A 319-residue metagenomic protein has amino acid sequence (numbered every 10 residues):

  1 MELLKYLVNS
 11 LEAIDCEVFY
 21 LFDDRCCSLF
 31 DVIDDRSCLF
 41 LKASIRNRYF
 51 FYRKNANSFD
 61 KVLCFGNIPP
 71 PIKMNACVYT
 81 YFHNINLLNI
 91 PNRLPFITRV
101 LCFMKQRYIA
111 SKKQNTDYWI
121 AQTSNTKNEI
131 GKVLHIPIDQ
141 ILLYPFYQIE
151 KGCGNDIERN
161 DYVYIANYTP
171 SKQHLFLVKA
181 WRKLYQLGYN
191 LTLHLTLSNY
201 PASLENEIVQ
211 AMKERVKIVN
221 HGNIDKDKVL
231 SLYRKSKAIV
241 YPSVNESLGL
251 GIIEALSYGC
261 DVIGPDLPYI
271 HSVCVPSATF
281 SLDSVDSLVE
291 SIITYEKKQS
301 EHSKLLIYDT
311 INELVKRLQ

Functional and structural regions predicted by a protein language model:
L4, S10, I14-P69: Active-site donor-binding segments of glycosyltransferases and PAPS-dependent sulfotransferases
Y20-C26, T192-N206, G222-N223: Glycosyltransferase donor-sugar binding loop
R36, N206-L230: Nucleotide-activated donor-binding/catalytic signature segment of Leloir-type glycosyltransferases, i.e., the conserved
T98-W119: Membrane-proximal helix-turn-helix segments that form the acceptor-binding/catalytic region of lipid-linked
Q114-G152: Donor nucleotide-sugar binding/catalytic pocket of nucleotide-sugar-dependent glycosyltransferases
N155-W181, T196: Conserved donor-binding/catalytic core segment of Leloir-type glycosyltransferases
V244, L256: Aromatic "clamp/platform" in nucleotide-sugar-dependent glycosyltransferases that forms part of the donor/acceptor
A278-D286, I293-K297: Conserved acidic donor-binding segment of nucleotide-sugar-dependent glycosyltransferases
